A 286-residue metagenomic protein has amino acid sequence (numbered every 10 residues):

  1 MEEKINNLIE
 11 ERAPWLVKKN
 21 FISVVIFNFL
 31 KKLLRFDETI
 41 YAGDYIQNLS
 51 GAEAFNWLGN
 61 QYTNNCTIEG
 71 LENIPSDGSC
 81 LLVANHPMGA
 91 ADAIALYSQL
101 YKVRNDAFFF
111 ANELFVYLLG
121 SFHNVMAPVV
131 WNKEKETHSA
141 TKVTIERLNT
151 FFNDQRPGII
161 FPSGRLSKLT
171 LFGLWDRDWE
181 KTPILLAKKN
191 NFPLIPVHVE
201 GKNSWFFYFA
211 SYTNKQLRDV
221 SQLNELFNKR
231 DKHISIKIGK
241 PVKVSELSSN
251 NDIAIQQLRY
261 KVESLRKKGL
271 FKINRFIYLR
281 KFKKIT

Functional and structural regions predicted by a protein language model:
M1-C80, A93-A95, R104, K272-T286: Membrane-anchoring hydrophobic helices of lipid-metabolizing enzymes
I5, K142-T286: Non-catalytic C-terminal accessory region of glycerolipid acyltransferases and related lyso-lipid remodeling enzymes
F36, C80-T137: Catalytic core of membrane glycerolipid acyltransferases/transacylases, capturing the structured, soluble-facing
N56-N60, L118, L226-K229: Short, conserved catalytic or adaptor-binding loops enriched in Gly and charged residues
W57, A95-K102, T150, L185 (+1 more regions): Residue-level signal for well-ordered alpha-helical scaffold segments within enzymatic catalytic domains
W57-T63, E134-S139, F172-G173: Short, flexible loop segments at the rims of nucleotide/cofactor-binding pockets, characterized by
N65-L71, A111-F115, T144-T150: Short, charged beta->alpha transition segments
E72, L114-V116, K133, G201-N203 (+1 more regions): Residue-level detector of flexible, active-site-proximal loop/helix-junction positions within diverse enzyme catalytic
